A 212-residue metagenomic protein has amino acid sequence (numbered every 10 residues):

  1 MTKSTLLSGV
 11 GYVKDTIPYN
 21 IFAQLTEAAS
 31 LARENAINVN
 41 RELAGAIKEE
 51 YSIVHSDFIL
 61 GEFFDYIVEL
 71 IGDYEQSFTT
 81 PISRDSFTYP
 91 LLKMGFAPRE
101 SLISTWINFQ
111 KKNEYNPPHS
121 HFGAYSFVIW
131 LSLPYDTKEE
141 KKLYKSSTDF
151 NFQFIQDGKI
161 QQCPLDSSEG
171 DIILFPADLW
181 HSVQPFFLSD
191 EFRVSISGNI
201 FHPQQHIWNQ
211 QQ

Functional and structural regions predicted by a protein language model:
M1-F96, W106, K112-N116: Non-heme Fe(II)/2-oxoglutarate
S8-Y12, S126, R193: Short hydrophobic/aromatic beta-strand or adjacent loop that forms the aromatic wall/cage of a ligand/substrate-binding
F22-T26, V183, I196: A structural signal for short hydrophobic/aromatic patches embedded in well-ordered alpha helices
S30, S132, F201: Residue-level marker of positions within ordered structural domains that often coincide with functionally constrained
S101-L174, S182-Q184, E191-F192, H206-N209: Catalytic core of non-heme Fe(II) oxygenases with the double-stranded beta-helix
F186-H202: A short beta-strand-loop micro-motif that forms or neighbors metal/cofactor- and ligand-binding patches at active-site
N199-Q212: Double-stranded beta-helix
